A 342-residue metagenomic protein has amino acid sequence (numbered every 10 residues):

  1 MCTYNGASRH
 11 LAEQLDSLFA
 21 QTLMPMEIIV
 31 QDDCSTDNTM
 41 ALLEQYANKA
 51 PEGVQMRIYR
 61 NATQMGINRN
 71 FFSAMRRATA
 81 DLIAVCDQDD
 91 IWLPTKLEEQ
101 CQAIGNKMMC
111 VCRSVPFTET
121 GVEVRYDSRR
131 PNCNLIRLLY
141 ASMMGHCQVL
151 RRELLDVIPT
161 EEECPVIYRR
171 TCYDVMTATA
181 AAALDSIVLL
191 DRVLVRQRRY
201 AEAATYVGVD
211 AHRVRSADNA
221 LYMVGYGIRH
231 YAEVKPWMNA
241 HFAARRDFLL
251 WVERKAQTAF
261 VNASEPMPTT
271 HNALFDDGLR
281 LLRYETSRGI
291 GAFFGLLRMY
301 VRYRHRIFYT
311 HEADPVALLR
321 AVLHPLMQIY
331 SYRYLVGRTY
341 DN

Functional and structural regions predicted by a protein language model:
M1-A217, V322-L326, Y330, Y334-D341: Nucleotide-sugar donor-binding/catalytic module of glycosyltransferases that assemble extracellular/cell-envelope
P159, C164-T171, M176, A183 (+2 more regions): C-terminal subregions of glycosyltransferases and related glycan-biosynthesis enzymes
